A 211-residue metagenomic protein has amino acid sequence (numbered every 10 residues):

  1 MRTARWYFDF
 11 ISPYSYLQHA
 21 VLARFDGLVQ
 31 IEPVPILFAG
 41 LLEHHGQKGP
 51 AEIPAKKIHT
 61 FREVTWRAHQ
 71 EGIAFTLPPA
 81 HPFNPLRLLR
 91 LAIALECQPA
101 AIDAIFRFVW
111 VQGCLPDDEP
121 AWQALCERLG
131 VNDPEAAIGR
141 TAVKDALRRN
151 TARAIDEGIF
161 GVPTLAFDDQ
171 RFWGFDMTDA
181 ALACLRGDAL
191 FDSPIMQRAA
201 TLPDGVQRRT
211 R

Functional and structural regions predicted by a protein language model:
M1, E43-Q47, Q70, N84 (+3 more regions): Generic signal for short, ordered secondary-structure residues within or immediately flanking folded domains
T3, I11, S15-V29, F106-R211: C-terminal cap of thioredoxin/glutaredoxin-like
F10, Y14-Q112, I195-R211: Structural alpha/beta surface segment adjacent to cysteine/selenocysteine redox centers across thiol/disulfide enzymes
